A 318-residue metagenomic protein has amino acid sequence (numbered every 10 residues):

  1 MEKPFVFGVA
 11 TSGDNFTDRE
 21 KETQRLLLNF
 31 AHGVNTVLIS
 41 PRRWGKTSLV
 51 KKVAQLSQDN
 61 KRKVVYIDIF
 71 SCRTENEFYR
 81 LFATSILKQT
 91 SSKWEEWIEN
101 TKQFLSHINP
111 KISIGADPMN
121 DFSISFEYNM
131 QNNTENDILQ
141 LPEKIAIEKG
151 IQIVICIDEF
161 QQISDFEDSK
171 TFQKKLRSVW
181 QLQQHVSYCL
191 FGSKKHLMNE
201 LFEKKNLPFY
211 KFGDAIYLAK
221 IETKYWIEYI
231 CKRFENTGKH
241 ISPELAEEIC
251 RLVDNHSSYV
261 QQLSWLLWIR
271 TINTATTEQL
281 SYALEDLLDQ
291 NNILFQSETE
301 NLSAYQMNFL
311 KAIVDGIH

Functional and structural regions predicted by a protein language model:
M1-T36, P41, K111: A short, basic N-terminal segment
F30-A31, D254, W268, K311-I317: Short, locally clustered residues in the helix-turn-helix/winged-helix DNA-binding domain
N35, I39-W44, S48-V154: P-loop NTPase nucleotide-binding core
S125-K194, E203: Conserved Walker B catalytic segment
K195-G213: Short regulatory helix/loop adjacent to the ATP-binding pocket of P-loop NTPases
D214-Y225: Conserved AAA+ ATPase "SRH/arginine-finger" region at the nucleotide-binding site
I227-L294: Amphipathic alpha-helical "lid/sensor" segments that cap RecA-like P-loop NTPase cores
E300-H318: Short amphipathic alpha-helical interface segments
